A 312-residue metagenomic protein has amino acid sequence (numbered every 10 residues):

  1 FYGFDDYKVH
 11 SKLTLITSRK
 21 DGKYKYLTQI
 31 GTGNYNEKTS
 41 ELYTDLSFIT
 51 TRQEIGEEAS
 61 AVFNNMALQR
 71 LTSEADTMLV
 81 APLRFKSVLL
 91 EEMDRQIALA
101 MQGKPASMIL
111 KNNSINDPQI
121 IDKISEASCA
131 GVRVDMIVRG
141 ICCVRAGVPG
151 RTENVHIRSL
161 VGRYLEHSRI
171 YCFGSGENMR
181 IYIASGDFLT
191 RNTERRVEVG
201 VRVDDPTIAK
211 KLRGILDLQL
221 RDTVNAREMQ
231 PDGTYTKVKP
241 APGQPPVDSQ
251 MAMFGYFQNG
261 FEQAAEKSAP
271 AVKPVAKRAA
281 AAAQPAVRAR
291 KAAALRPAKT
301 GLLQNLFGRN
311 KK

Functional and structural regions predicted by a protein language model:
F1-T39, I49-G56, P82-K312: PLD/PLD-like phosphodiesterase catalytic module centered on the HKD motif
E41, E54-L68, T72: Prokaryote-biased recognition of long, low-complexity C-terminal linker/tail segments that are poorly structured
Q69-M78, G103-P105: Gly-rich Lys/Arg/Thr-decorated short loops/hinges at beta-loop-alpha junctions or inter-strand turns that position
